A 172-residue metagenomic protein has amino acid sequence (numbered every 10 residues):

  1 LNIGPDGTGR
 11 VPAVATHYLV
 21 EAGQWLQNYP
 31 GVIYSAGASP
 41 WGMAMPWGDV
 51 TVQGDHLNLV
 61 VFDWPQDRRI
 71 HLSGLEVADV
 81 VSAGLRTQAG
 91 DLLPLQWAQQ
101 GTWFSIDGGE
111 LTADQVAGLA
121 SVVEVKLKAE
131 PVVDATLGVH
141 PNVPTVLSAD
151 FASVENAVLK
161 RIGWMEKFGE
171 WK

Functional and structural regions predicted by a protein language model:
L1-E166: Mature catalytic domains of secreted/periplasmic carbohydrate-active enzymes
G169-K172: Short beta-strands within extracellular/lumenal beta-sheet-rich domains
